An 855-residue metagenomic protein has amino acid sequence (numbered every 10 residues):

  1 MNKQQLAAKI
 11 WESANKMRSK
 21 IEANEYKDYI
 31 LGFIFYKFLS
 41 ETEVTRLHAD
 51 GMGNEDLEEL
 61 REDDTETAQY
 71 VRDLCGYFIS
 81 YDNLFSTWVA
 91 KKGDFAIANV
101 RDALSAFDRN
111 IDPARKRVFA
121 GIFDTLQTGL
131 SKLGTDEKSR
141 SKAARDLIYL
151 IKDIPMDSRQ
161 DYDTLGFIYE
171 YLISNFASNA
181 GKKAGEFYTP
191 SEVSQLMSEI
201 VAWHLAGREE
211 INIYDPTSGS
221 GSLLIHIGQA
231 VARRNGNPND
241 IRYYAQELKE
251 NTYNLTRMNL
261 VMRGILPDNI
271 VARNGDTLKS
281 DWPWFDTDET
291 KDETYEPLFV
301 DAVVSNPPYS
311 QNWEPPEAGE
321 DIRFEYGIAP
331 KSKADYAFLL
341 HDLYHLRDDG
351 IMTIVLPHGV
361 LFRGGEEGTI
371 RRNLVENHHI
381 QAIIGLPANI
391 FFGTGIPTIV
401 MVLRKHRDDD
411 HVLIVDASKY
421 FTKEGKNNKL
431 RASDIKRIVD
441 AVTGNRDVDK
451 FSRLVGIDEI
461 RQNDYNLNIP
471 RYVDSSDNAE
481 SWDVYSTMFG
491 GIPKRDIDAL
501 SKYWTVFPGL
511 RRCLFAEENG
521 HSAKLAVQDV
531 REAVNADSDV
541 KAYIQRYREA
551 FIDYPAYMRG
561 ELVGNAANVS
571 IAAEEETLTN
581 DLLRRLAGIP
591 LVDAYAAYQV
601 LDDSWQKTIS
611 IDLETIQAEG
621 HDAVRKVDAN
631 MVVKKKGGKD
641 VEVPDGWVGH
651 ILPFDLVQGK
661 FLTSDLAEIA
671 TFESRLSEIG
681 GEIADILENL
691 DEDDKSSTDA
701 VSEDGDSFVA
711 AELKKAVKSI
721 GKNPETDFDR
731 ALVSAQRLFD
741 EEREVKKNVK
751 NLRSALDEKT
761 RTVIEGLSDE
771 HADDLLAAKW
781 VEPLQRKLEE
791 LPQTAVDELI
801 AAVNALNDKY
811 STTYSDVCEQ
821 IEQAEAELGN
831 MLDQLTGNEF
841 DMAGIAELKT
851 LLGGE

Functional and structural regions predicted by a protein language model:
M1-V201, D268-T277, G385-A388, V412-S418 (+3 more regions): Non-catalytic, mostly N-terminal accessory regions of nucleic-acid modification and defense proteins
Q5, K9-I10, K16, E22-F38 (+1 more regions): Conserved Class I SAM-dependent methyltransferase catalytic core
E137, S158, T217, A245-K249 (+12 more regions): Hydrophobic alpha-helical scaffolding
N179, E186, D292-Y295, L343-H345 (+4 more regions): Replace "in large, NTP-powered and nucleic-acid-processing enzymes" with "in large, NTP-powered factors and other
K183-S305, S310-E314, E320-G327, A337 (+3 more regions): Conserved S-adenosyl-L-methionine
F299-V300, K333-D335, D349-I351, N377-Q381 (+5 more regions): Active-site lining segments that contact anionic ligands and/or coordinate catalytic metals
E314-A334, H358-E366, P387-F392, G425-N427 (+2 more regions): Short, contiguous acidic/charged loop-to-helix segments that flank catalytic cores in large enzymes
T398-V442: Conserved P-loop NTPase
